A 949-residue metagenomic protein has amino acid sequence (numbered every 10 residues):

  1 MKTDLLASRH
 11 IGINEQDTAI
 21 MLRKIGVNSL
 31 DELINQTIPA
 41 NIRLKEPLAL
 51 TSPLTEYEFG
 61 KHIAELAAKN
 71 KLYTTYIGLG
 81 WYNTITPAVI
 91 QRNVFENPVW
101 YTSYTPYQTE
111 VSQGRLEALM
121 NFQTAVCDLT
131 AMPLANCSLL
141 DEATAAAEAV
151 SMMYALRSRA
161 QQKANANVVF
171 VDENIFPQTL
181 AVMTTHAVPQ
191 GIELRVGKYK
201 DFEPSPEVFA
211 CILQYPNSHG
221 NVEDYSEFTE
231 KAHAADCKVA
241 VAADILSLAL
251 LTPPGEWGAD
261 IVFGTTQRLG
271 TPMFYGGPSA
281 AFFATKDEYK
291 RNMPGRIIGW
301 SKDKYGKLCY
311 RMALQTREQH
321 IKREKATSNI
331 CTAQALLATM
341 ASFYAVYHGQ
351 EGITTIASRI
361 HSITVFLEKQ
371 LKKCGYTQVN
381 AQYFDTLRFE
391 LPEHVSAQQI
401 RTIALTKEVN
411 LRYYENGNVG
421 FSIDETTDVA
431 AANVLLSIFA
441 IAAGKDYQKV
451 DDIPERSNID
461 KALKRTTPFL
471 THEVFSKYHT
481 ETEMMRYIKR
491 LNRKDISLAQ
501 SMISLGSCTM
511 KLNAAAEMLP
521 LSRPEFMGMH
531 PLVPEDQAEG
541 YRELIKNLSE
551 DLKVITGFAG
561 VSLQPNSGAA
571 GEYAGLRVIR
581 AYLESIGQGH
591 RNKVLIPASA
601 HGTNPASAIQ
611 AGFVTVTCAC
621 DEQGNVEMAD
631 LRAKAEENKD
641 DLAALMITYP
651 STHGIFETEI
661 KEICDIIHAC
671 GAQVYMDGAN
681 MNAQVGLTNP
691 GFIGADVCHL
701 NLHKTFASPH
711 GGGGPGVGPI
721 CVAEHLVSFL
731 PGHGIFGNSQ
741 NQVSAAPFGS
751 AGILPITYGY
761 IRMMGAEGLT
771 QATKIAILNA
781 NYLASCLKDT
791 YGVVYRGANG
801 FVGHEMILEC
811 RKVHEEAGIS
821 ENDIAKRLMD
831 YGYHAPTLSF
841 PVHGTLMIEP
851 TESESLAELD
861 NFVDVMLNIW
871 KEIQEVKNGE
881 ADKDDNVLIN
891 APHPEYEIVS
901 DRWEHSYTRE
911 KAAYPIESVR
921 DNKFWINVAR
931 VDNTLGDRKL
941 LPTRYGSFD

Functional and structural regions predicted by a protein language model:
M1-K24, Q36-Y76, I85-Y101, Y107-Q113 (+14 more regions): Non-catalytic terminal extensions of PLP-dependent enzymes
V27-N41, A259-G264, A695-C698: TRNA-binding/sensing appendages of the translation machinery
P106-G114, A135-S138, N167-N174, Q214 (+1 more regions): Flexible, glycine/proline-enriched loop segments at strand-loop-helix junctions that form or flank small-ligand binding
G114, T144-C309, L371, F384 (+5 more regions): Conserved PLP-enzyme active-site core in the AAT-like
A125-A146, N165, V169: A conserved hydrophobic secondary-structure block that centers on an alpha-helix together with its immediately flanking
M132-P133, G557-A559, Q588-H590: Short helix-loop-beta connector
A135, E193-G197, V379, R412 (+3 more regions): General small-molecule cofactor/ligand-binding pocket signal
T271-A284, E288-Y289, T332-L337, S422 (+5 more regions): Conserved phosphate/anionic-ligand binding catalytic regions in large, soluble enzymes, centered on
